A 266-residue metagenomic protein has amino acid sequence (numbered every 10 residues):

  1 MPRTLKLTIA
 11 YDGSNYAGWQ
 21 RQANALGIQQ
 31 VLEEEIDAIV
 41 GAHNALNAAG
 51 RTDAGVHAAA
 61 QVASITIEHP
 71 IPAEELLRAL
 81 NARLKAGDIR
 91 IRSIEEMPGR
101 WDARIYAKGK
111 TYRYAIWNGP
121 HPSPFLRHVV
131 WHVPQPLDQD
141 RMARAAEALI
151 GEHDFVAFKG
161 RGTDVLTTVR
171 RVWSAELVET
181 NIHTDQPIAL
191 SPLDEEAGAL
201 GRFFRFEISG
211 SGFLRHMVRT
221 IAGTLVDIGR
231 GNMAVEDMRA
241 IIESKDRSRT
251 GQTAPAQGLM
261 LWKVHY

Functional and structural regions predicted by a protein language model:
M1-Y266: Structured-RNA-binding interfaces characteristic of tRNA pseudouridine synthases
